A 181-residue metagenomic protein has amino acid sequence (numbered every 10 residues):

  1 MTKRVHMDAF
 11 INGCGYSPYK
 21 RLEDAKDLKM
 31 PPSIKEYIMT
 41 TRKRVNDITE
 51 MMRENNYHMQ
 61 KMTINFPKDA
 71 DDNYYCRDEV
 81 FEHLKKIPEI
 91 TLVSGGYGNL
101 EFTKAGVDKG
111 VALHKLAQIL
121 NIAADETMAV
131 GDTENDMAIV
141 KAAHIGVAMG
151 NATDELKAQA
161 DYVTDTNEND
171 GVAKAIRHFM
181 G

Functional and structural regions predicted by a protein language model:
K3-H6, F10-V130: Conserved acidic, metal-coordinating active-site core of Asp-based, Mg2+-dependent phosphoryl-transfer enzymes
K85, L100-G181: Mg2+-dependent phosphoryl-transfer enzymes with acidic/Ser/Thr/Gly-rich catalytic loops
